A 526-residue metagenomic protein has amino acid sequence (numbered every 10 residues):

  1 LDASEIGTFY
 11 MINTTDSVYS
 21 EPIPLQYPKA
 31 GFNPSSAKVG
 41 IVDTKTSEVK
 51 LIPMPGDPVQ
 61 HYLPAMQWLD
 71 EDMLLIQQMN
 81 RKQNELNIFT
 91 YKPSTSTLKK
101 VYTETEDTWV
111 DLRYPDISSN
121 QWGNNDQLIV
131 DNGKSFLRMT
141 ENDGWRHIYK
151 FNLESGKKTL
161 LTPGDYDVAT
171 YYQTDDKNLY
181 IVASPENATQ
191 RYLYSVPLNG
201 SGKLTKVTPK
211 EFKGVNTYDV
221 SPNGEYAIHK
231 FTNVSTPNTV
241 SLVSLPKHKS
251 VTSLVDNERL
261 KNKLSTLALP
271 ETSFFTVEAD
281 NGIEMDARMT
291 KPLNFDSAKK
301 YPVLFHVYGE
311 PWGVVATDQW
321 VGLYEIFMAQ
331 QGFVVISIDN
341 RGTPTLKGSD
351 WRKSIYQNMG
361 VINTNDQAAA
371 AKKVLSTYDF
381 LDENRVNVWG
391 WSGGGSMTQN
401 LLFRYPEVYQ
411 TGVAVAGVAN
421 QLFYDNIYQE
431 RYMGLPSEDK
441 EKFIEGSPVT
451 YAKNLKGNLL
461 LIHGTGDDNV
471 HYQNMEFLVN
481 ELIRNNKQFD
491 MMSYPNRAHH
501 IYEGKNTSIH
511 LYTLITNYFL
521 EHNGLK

Functional and structural regions predicted by a protein language model:
L1-I52, E104, P246-N262, V315-Y324: Predominantly five- to eight-bladed beta-propeller fold
I6-M11, S36-K38, Q83-F89, G144-Y149 (+2 more regions): Structural motif
T8, A65-Q67, D72, Q77 (+2 more regions): Serine-hydrolase catalytic core recognition
P24-K38, P55-M79, N84-T90, T97-M139 (+7 more regions): Conserved beta-propeller blade repeats
D43-S47, K92-S96, N152-G156, P197-S201 (+1 more regions): Short loop/turn segments that connect beta-strands within beta-propeller blades
K50-P53, L98-T105, T159-P163, L204-P209 (+1 more regions): Beta-propeller fold detector
